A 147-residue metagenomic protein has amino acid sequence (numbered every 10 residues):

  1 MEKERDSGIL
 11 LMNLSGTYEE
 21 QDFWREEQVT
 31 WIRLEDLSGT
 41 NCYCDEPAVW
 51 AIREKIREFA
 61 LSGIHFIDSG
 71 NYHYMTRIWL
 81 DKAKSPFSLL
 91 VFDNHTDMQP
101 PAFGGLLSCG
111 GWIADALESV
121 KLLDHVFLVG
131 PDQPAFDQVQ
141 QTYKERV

Functional and structural regions predicted by a protein language model:
E2-V147: Conserved alpha-helical scaffold segments that buttress catalytic/binding sites
